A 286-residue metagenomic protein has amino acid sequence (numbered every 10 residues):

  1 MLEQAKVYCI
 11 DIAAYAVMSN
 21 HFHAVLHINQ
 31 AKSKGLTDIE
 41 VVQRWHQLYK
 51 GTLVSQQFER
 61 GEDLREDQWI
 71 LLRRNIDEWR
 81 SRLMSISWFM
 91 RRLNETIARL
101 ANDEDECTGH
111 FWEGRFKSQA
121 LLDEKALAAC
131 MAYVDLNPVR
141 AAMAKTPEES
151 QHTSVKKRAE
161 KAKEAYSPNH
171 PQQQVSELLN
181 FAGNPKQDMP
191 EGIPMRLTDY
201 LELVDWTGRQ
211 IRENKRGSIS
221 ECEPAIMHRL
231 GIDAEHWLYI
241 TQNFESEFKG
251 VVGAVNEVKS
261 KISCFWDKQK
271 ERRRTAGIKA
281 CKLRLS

Functional and structural regions predicted by a protein language model:
M1-S286: Short catalytic/metal-binding and nucleic-acid-binding patches
